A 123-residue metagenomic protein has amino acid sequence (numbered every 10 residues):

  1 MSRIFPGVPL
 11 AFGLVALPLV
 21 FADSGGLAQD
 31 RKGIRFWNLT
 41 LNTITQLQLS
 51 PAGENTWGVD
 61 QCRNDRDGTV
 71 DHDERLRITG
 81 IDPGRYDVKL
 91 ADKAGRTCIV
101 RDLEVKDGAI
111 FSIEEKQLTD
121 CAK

Functional and structural regions predicted by a protein language model:
M1-F12: Bacterial N-terminal signal peptides that target proteins for export
L17-G25: C-terminal segment of classical bacterial N-terminal signal peptides
G26-L27, A91-C121: Structured interaction patches on ligand/partner-binding surfaces of diverse proteins
D30-I34, E74: Structural beta-strand segments of beta-rich domains
R35-N42: Asparagine-centered strand-capping/turn motif at beta-strand->loop junctions
W57-D82: Intrinsically disordered, low-complexity Pro/Gly/Ser/Thr-rich segments with frequent PxxP/GP/PP motifs and embedded
Y86-V88: A short tyrosine-centered beta-strand micro-motif
